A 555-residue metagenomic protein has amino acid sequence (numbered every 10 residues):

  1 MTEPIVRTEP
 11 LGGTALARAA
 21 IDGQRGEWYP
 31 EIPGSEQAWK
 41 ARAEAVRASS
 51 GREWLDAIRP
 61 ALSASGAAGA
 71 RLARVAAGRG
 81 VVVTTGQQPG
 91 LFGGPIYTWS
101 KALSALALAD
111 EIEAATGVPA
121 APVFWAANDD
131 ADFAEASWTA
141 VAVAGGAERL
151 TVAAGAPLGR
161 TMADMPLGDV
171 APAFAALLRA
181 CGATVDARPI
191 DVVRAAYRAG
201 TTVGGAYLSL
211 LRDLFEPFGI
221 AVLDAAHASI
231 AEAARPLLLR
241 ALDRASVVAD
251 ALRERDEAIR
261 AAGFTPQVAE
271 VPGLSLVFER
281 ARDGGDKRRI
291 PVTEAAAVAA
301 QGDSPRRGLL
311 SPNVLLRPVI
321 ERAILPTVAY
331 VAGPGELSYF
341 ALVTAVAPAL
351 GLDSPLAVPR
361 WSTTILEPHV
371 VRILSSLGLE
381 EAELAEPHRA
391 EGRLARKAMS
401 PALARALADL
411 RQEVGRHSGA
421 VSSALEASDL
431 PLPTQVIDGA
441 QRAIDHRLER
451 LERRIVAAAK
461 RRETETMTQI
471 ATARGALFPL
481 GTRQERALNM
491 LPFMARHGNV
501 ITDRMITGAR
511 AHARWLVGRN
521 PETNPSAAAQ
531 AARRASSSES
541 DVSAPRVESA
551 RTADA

Functional and structural regions predicted by a protein language model:
M1-A64: N-terminal leader/transition segments
Q37, L210-G302, K397-A555: Long, compositionally biased intrinsically disordered regions
G78-E113, A332: N-terminal catalytic cores of NTP/NDP-binding nucleotidyl/phosphoryl-transfer enzymes
G93-P95, A109-A134, P355: Glycine-rich phosphate/pyrophosphate-binding loops and their adjacent beta-strand/loop elements at enzyme active sites
I96-Y97, D132-T139, A234-L238: Short acidic, glycine/serine/threonine-rich loops at helix termini
S137-A140, I365-K397: A structural-propensity feature for long, helix-poor, extended segments
A140-D169: A glycine-rich helix N-cap at a beta->alpha junction
T265-V328, A332-A345, E367, A555: A translation/RNA-centric and nucleic-acid-associated enzymatic feature enriched in Class II aminoacyl-tRNA synthetases
